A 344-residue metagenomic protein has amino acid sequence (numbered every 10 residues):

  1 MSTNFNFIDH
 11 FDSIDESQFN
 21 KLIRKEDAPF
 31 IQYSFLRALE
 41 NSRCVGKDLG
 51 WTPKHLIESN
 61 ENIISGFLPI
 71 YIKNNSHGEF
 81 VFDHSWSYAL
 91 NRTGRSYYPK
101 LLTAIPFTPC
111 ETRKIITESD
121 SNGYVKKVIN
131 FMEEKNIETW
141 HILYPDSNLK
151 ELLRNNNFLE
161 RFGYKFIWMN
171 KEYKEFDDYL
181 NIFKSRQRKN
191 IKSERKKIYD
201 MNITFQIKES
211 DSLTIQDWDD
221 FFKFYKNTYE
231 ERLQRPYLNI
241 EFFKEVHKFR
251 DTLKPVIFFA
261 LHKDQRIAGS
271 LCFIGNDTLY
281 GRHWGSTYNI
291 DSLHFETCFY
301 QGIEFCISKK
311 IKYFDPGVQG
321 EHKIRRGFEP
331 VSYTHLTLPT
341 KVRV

Functional and structural regions predicted by a protein language model:
M1-L336, R343: N-acyltransferase acceptor-side catalytic subdomain
